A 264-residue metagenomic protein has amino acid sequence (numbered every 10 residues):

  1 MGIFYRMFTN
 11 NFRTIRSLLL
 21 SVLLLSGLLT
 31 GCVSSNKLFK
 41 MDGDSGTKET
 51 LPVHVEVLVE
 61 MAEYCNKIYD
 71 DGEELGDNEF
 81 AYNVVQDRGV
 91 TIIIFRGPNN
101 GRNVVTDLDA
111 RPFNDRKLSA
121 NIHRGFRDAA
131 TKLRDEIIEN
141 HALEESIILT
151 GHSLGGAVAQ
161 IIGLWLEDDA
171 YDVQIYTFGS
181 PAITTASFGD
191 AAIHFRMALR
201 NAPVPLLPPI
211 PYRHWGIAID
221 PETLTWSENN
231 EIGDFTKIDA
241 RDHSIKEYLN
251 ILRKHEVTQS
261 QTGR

Functional and structural regions predicted by a protein language model:
M1-I3, E145: N-terminal leader/targeting segments
Y5-L19: Bacterial N-terminal signal peptides that target proteins for export
L19-T30: Bacterial N-terminal signal peptides
V33-T150, L154-R264: Non-catalytic, mobile gating and regulatory segments of ester bond hydrolases
